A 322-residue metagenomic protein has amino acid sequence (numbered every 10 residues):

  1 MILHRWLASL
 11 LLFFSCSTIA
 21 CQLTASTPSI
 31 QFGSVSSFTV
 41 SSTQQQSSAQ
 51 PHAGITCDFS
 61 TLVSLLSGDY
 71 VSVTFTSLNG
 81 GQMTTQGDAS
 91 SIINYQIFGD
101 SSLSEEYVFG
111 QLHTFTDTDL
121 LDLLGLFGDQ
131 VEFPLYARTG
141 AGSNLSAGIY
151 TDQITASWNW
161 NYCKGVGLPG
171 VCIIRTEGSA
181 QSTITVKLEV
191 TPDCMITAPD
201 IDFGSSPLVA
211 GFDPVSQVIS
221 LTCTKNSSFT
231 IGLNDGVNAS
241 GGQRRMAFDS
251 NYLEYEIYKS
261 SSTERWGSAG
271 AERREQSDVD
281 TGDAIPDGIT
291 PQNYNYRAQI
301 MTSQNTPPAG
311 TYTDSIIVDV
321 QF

Functional and structural regions predicted by a protein language model:
M1-R5: Positively charged n-region of N-terminal signal peptides that target proteins for export
A8-S17: Bacterial N-terminal signal peptides
A20-T84, T139-Y252, G288-F322: N-terminal small/polar-rich segments of proteins
N79-D129: A surface-exposed loop-and-adjacent beta-strand signature within N-terminal beta-sandwich domains that mediate ligand
T85-S102, Q243-E264: Surface patches in mature domains of proteins
D117-G125, Q130-A141, N159-W160: Intrinsically disordered, low-complexity linker/loop segments enriched in Gly/Pro and charged/polar residues
L120-D129, L208-G211, G282-T290: Short proline/glycine- and polar residue-rich coil/turn motifs
E256-G267, A271-D280, Q292: Outer membrane beta-barrel transmembrane domains
